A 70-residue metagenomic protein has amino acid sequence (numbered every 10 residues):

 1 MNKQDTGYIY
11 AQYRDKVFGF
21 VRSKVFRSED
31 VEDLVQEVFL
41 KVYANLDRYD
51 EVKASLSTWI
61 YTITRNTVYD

Functional and structural regions predicted by a protein language model:
M1-G19: A short, charge-rich alpha-helical start-of-domain segment used by transcription regulators
K3-G7, S28, E32, K53 (+1 more regions): Short, structured helix-loop boundary elements
Q12, K24, K41, T62-I63: Conserved catalytic core of Hanks-type protein kinase domains
G19, D33-L40, A54-N66: Structural recognition of an alpha-helix C-terminal capping motif at a helix-to-coil junction
F26, F39-K53: Sigma70-family region 2
F26-E29, L46, T62, N66: Short linear motifs centered on Gly/Pro in flexible linkers and helix caps
